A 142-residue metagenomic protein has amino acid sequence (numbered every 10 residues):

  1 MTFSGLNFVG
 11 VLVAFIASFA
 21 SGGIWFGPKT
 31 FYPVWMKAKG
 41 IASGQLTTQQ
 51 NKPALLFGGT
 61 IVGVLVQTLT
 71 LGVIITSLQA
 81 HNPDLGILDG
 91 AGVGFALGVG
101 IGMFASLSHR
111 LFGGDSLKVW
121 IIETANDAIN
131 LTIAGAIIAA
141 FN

Functional and structural regions predicted by a protein language model:
M1-N142: Juxtamembrane/disordered regions of integral membrane proteins
